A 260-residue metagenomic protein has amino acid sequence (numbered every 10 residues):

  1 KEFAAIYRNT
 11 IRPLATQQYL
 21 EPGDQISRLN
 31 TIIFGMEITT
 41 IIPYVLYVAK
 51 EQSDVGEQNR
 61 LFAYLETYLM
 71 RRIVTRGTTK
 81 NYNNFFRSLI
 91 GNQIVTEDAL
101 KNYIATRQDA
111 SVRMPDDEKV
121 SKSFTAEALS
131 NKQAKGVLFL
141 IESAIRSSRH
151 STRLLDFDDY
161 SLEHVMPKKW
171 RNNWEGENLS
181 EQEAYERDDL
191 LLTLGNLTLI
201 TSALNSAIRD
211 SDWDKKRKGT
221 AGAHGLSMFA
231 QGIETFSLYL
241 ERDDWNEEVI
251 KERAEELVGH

Functional and structural regions predicted by a protein language model:
K1-V137: A cross-family structural signal marking well-folded subdomains
L46, F62, E66, E163-M166 (+4 more regions): Generic hydrophobic alpha-helical scaffold/packing signal
G56-A63, T67-K80, Q108-D116, K216-H260: C-terminal, well-folded lobe of enzymatic/effector domains
F85-G91, A203-A207, D243-E248: Noncatalytic linker/hinge segments flanking ATPase motor cores
I94-S237: Betabetaalpha-Me/HNH-type nuclease active-site subdomain
